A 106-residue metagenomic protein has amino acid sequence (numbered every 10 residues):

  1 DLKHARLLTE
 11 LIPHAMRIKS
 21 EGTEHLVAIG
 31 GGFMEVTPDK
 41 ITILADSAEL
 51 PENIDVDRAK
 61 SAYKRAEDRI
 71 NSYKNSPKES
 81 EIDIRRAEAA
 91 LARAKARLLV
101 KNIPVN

Functional and structural regions predicted by a protein language model:
D1-K60, R65-E67: Compact, glycine-rich, soluble single-domain proteins
E49-N106: Acidic/glycine-rich phosphate/pyrophosphate-binding loops and surrounding catalytic core that coordinate Mg2+
